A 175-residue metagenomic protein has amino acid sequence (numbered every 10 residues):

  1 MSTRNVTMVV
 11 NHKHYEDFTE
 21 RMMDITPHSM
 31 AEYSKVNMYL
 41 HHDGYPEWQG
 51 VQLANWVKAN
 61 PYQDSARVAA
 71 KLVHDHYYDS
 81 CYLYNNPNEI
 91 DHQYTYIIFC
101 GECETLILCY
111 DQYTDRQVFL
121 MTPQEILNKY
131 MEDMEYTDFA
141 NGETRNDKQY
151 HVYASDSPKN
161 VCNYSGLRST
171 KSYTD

Functional and structural regions predicted by a protein language model:
R4-V9: Short beta-strand scaffold segments in enzyme catalytic cores
V10-Y15, A31-E32, F99-E102: Short acidic-glycine loop/turn motifs at beta-strand connectors
H12-H14, H28, H41-H42, H74-H76 (+2 more regions): Histidine (H) residue identity feature
T19-W48, Y113-T114: Short, solvent-exposed aromatic-acidic interface loops
G50-Q52: Catalytic nucleophile loop
A54-D175: Low-complexity intrinsically disordered segments
